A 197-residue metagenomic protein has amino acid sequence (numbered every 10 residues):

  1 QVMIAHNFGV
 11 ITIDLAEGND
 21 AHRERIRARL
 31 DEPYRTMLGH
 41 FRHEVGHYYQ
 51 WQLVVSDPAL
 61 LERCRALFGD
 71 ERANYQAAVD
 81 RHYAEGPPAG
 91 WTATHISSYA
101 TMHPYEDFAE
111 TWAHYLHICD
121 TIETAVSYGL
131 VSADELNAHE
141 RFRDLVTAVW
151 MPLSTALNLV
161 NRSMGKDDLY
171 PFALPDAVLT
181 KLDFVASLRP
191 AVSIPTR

Functional and structural regions predicted by a protein language model:
Q1-D20: Auxiliary, metal-adjacent structural segments of Zn-dependent hydrolase domains
T12-G18, A78, A93-I96: A short Gly-Trp-Pro
A21-F41: Short pre-active-site segment immediately N-terminal to the catalytic Zn-binding motif
R29-E32, W91-S97: Flexible glycine/proline-enriched surface loops and loop-helix/loop-strand junctions
R35-V55, A109: Active-site recognition of the HExxH zinc-binding catalytic motif
Q52-A84: Post-HEXXH active-site segment of zinc metalloproteases
N74-G90, L116, D120, A125-G129: A structural motif
A100-R197: Pan-zinc metallopeptidase signature
